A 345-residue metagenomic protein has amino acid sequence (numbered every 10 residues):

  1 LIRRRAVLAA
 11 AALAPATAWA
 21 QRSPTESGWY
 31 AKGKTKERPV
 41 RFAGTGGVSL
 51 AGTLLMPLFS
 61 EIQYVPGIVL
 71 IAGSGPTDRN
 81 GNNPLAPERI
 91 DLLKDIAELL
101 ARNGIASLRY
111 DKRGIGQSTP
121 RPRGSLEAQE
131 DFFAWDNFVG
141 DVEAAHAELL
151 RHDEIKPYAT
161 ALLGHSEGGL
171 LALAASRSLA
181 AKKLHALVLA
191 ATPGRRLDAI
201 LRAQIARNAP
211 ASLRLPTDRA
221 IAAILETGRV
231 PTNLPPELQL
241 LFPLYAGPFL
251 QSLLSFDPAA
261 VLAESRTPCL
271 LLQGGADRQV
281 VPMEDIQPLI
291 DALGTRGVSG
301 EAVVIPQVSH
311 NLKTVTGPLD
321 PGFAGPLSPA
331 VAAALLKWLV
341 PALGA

Functional and structural regions predicted by a protein language model:
R5-Q21: N-terminal export signals
P24-S60: N-terminal cap/lid segment of alpha/beta-hydrolase-fold proteins
E61-Q63, I68-L99: Short, surface-exposed "cap/lid" segments of acyl-processing enzymes
E130-R151: Alpha/beta-hydrolase active-site loop
A186-E264: Accessory cap/linker subdomain of secreted extracellular hydrolases
L271-Q273: Short beta-strand/loop motif that positions the catalytic acidic residue of the alpha/beta-hydrolase fold
R278-E284: Conserved alpha/beta-hydrolase "acid-adjacent" motif
G317-A345: Catalytic active-site module of serine/aspartate enzymes centered on a nucleophile-bearing elbow/loop
